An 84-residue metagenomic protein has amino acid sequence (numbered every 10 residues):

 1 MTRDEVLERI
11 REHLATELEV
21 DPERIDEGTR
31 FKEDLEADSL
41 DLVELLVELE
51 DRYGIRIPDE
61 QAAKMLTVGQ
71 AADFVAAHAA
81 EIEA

Functional and structural regions predicted by a protein language model:
M1-A37, V47, D51-A84: Phosphopantetheine-dependent thiolation modules in NRPS/PKS and related acyl-activating systems
D41: Two-component histidine kinase catalytic core, primarily the HATPase_c
E44: Small cofactor-carrier domains centered on a conserved lysine used for covalent cofactor attachment
